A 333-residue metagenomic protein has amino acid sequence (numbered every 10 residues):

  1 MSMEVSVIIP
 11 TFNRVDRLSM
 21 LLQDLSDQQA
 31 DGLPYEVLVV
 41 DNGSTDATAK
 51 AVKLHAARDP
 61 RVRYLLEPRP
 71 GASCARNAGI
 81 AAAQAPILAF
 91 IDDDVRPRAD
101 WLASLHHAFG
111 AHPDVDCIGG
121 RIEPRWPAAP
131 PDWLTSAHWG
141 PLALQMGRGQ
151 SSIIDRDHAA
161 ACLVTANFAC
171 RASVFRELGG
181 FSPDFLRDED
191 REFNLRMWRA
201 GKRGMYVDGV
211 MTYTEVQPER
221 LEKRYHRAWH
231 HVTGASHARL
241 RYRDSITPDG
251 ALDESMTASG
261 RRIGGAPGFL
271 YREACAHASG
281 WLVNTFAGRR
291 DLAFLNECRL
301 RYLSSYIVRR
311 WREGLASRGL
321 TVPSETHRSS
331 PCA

Functional and structural regions predicted by a protein language model:
Q23-P34: Short, acidic, metal-binding catalytic loop of nucleotide-sugar glycosyltransferases
D24, D41-K50, V95: A conserved acidic beta->alpha catalytic loop
E67-A83, I154: Glycine-rich, basic loop-to-helix element that forms the pyrophosphate-binding segment of sugar-nucleotide handling
L88: Short aromatic/hydrophobic "clamp" motif used to bind/position activated sugar donors
D100-L134: Conserved donor NDP-sugar-binding/catalytic core segment of glycosyltransferases
A137-A160: Short, flexible, basic/aromatic active-site loop/helix in glycosyltransferases
L186-F193: Acidic donor-binding loop at a coil-to-helix junction in glycosyltransferase catalytic cores that engages
W229-V232, I246-A333: Non-catalytic, C-terminal membrane-associated alpha-helical segments of glycosyltransferases
